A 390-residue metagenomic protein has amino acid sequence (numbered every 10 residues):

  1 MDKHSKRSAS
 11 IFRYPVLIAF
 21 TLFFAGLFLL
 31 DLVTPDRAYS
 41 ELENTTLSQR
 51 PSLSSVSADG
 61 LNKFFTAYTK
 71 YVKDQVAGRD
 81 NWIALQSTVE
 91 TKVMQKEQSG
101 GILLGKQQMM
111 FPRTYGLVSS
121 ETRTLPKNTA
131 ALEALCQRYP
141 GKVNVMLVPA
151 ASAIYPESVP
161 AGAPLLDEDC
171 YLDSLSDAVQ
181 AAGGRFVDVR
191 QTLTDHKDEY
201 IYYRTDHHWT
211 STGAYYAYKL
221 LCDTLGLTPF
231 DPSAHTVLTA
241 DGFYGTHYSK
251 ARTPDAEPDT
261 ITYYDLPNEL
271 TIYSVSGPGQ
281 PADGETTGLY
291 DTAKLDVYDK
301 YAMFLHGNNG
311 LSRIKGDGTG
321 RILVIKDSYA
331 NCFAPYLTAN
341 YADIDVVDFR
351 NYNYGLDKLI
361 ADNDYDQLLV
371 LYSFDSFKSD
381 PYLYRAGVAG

Functional and structural regions predicted by a protein language model:
M1-G390: Extracellular glycan-modifying ectodomains
